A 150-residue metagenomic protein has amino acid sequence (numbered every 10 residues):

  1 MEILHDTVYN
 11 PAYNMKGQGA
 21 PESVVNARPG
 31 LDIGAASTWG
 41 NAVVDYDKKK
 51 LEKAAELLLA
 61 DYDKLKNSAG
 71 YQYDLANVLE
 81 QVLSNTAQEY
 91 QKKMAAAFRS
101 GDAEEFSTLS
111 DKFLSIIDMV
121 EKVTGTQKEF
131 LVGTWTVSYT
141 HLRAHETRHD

Functional and structural regions predicted by a protein language model:
M1-N77, Q81: Structured mid-domain segments that build the active-site/substrate or prosthetic-cofactor binding neighborhood
L83, A87, Q91, L109-E121: Short amphipathic alpha-helical coiled-coil/interface segments
M94: Conserved, mostly hydrophobic/aromatic
S100-E105: Short helix-adjacent coil turns
M119-E129: Amphipathic alpha-helical coiled-coil segments
E129-Y139: Extended amphipathic alpha-helical segments with heptad-repeat/coiled-coil character used for oligomerization, fusion
T140-H149: Conserved small/polar residues in nucleotide/adenosyl-binding loops
